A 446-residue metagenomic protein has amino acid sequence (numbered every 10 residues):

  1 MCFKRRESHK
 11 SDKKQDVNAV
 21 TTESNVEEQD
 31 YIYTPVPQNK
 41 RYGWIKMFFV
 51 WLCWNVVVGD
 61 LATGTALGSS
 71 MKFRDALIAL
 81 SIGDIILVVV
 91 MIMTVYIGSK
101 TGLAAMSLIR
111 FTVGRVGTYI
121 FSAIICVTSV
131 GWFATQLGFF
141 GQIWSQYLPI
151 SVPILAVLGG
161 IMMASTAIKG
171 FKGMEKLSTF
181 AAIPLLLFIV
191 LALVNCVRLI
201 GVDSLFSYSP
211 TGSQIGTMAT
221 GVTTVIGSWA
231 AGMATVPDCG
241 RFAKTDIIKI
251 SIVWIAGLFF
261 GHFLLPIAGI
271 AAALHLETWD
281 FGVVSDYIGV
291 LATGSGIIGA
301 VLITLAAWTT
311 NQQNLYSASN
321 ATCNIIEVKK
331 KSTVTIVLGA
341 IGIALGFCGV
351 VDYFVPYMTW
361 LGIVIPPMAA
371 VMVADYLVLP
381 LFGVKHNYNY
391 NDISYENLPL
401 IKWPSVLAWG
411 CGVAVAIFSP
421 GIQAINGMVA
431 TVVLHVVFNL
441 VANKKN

Functional and structural regions predicted by a protein language model:
C2-S69, F73-R74, I215-V222, R241-I248 (+1 more regions): Membrane-interface "cap" regions at the ends of multi-pass membrane proteins
Y42-D60, L193-L199, Y208-A272, L291-Q312 (+1 more regions): Hydrophobic, membrane-embedded alpha-helices of multi-pass small-molecule transporters
A66-S70, V95-Y96, T135, F139-Y147 (+5 more regions): Membrane-water interface regions at transmembrane-helix termini and the short interhelical loops of multi-pass membrane
A66-V95, R110, G117-Y119, I250 (+2 more regions): Extracellular loop-to-transmembrane helix junctions
S81-V113, I120-T128, L440-N446: Juxtamembrane transmembrane-helix boundary signature
F121-C126, Y147-K169, I183-V194, M218-A234 (+4 more regions): Transmembrane alpha-helical segments of multi-pass small-molecule transport proteins
G141, I154-G159, M163-C196, P210-G212 (+3 more regions): Membrane-interface loop-to-helix entry segments
A370-N446: C-terminal membrane-solvent junction of multi-pass transporters and transport-like membrane proteins
